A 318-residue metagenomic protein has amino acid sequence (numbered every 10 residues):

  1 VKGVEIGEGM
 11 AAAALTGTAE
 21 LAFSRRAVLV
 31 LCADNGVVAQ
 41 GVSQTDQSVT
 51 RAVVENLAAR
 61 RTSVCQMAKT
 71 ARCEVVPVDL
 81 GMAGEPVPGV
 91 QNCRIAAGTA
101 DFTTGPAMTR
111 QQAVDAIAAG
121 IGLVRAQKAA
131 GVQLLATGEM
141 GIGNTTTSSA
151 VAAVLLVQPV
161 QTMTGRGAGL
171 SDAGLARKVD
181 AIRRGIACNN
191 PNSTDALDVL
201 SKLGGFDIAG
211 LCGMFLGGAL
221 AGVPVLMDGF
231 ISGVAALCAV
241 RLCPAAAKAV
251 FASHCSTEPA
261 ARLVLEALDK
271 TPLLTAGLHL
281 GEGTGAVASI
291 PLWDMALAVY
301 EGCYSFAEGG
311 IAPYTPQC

Functional and structural regions predicted by a protein language model:
V1-C318: N-terminal loops that bind phosphate or other acidic moieties and the adjacent beta-alpha structural core
